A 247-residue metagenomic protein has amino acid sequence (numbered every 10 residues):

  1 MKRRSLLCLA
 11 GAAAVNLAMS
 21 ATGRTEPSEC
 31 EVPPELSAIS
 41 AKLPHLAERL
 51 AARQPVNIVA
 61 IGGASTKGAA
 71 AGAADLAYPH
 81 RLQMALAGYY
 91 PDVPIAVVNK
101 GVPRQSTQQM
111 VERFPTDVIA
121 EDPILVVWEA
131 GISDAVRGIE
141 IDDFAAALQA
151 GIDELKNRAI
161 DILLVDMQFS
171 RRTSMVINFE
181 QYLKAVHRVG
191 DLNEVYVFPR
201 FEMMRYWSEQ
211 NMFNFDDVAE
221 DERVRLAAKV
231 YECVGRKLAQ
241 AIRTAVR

Functional and structural regions predicted by a protein language model:
M1, S20-V32: C-terminal segment of N-terminal export signals and the immediately downstream linker at the start of the mature
S5-R24: N-terminal export signals
S28-K100, F114-D122: Serine-esterase "nucleophile elbow" of acetyl-processing enzymes
V59, V93-E121, S133-I162: Internal alpha/beta domain cores that form substrate/cofactor-binding pockets in large enzymes and binding proteins
A64-K67, V102-T107, I132-R137, Q168-R172 (+1 more regions): Solvent-exposed loop/turn segments at secondary-structure junctions within structured extracellular/periplasmic domains
A69-A74, G138-D142, T173-N178: Short, solvent-exposed loop/turn segments at secondary-structure boundaries
E129-I132, G151-K184: Active-site segments of SGNH/GDSL-like serine hydrolases that catalyze O-acetyl group transfer/hydrolysis on lipids
F169-R247: Catalytic His-Asp segment of secreted/periplasmic serine-dependent ester chemistry enzymes
